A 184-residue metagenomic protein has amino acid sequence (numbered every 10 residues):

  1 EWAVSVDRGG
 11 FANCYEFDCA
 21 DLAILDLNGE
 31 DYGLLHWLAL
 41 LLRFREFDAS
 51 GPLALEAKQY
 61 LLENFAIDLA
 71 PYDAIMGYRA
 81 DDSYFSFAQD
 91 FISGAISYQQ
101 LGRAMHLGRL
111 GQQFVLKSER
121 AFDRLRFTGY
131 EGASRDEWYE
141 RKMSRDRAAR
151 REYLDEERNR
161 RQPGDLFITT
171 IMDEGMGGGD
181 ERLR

Functional and structural regions predicted by a protein language model:
V4-R184: Conserved NAD+-utilizing ADP-ribose enzyme module
